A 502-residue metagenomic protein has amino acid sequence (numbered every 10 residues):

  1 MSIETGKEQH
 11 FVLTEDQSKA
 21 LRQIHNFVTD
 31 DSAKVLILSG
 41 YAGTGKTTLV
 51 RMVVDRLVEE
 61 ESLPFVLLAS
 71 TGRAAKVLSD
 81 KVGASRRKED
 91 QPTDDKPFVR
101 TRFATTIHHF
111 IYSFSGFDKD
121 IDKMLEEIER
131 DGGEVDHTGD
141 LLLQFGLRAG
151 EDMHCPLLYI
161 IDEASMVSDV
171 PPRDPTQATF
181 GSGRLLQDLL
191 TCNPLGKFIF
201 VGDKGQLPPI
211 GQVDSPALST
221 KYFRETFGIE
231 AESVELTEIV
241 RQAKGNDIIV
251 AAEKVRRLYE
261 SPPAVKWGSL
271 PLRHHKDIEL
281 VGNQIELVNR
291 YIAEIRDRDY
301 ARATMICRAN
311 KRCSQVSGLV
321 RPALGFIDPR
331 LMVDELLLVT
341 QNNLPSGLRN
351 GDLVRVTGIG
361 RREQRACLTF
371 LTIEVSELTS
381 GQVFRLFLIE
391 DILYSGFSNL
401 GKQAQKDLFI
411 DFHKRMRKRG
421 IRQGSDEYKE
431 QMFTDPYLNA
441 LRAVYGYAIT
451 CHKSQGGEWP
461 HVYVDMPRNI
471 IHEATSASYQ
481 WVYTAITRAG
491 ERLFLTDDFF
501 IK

Functional and structural regions predicted by a protein language model:
M1-A33: Pre-P-loop entry segment of helicase/translocase ATPase cores
L13, L67, M305: Conserved SAM-binding loop
Q17, T71, A309, G456: Short, conserved phosphate/pyrophosphate- and ester-handling motifs at nucleotide-, phospho-/glycolipid
L21-G268: ASCE P-loop NTPase helicase motor core
I24, S32-K34, R184-G196, K204-A404: Conserved helicase motor core of P-loop NTPases
G83, V320-A323, Q480-T484: Short, solvent-exposed amphipathic alpha-helical segments in soluble enzyme and RNA/protein-processing domains
P156-Y159, F198, A303-M305, P460-V464 (+1 more regions): Hydrophobic beta-strand segments of well-ordered beta-sheets in folded domains
I373-K502: C-terminal accessory regions
